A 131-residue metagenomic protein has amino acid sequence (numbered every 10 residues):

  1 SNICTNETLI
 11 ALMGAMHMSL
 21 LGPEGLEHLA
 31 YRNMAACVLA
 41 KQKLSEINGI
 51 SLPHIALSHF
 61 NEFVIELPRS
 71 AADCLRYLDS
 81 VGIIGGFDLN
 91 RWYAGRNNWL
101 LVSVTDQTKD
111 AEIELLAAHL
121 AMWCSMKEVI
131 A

Functional and structural regions predicted by a protein language model:
S1-N48, P53-A56: Active-site C-terminal subdomain of aminotransferase-like
I3-A11, N33, L75-A94: Flexible glycine/proline-rich, aromatic-decorated loop/lid segments
T8-I10, M16-P23, P68-A71, N90-W92 (+1 more regions): Short, glycine-/Ser/Thr-/acidic-enriched flexible segments
H28, R32, A36, A40 (+2 more regions): Membrane-embedded transmembrane-helix bundle of lipid-linked glycan/lipid transferases
L39-I47, D73-I83, H119-M126: Generic non-transmembrane alpha-helical segments
G49-V81: Conserved PLP-binding catalytic core of the aspartate aminotransferase-like
S80, R91-A131: PLP-dependent enzyme catalytic core of the Aspartate aminotransferase-like
